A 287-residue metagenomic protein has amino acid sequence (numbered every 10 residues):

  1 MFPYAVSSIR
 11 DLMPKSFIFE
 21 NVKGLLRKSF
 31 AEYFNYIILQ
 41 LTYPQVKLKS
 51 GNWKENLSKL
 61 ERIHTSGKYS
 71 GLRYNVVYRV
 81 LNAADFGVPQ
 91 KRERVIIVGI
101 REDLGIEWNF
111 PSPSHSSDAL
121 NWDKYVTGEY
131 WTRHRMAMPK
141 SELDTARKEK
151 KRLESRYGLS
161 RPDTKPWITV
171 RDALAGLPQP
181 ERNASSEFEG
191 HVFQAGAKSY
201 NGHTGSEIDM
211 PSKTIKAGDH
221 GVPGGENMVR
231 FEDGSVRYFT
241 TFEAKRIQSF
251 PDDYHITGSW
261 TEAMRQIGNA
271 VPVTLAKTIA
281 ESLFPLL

Functional and structural regions predicted by a protein language model:
M1-S206: Class I S-adenosyl-L-methionine
L159-L287: C-terminal target-recognition/interaction regions appended to catalytic cores
